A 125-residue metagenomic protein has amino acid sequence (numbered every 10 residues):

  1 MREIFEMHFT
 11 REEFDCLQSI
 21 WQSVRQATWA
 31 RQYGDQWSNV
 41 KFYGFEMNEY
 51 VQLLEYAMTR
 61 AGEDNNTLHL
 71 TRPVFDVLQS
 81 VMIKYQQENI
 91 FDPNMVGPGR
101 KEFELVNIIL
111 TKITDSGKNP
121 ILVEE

Functional and structural regions predicted by a protein language model:
M1-E125: Positively charged, low-complexity terminal tracts and the immediately adjacent first secondary-structure elements
